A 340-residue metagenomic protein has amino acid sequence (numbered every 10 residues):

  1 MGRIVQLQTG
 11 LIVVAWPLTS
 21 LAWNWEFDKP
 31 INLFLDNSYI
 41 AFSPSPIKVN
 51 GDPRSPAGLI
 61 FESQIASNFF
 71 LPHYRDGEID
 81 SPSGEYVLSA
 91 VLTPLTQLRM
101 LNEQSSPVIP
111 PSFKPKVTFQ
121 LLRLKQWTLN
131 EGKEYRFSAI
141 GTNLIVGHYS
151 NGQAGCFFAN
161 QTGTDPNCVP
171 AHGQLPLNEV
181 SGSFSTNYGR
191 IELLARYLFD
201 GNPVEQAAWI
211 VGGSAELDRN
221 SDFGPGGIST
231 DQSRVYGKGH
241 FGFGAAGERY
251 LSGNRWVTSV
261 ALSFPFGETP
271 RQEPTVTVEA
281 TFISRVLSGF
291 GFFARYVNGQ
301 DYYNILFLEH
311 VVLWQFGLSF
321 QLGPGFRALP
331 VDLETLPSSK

Functional and structural regions predicted by a protein language model:
M1-T9: Bacterial N-terminal signal peptides that target proteins for export
L11-V14: Primarily N-terminal secretory
P17-T19: N-terminal signal peptide c-region/cleavage motif recognized by signal peptidases
L21-Y74, S319-G323: Short glycine/proline- and aromatic-enriched beta-strand/turn motifs that initiate or cap beta-hairpins
A22-F34, P82-P274, Y296, E309: Outer-membrane pore/translocation modules
P53-S55, Q64, F69-S83, V87 (+1 more regions): Outer-membrane beta-barrel proteins
L71-H73, T96, L121-R123, F282-S284 (+1 more regions): Beta-strand elements of well-folded, non-transmembrane domains
R271-K340: Predominantly the C-terminal beta-signal and adjacent terminal strand-loop region of outer-membrane beta-barrel
